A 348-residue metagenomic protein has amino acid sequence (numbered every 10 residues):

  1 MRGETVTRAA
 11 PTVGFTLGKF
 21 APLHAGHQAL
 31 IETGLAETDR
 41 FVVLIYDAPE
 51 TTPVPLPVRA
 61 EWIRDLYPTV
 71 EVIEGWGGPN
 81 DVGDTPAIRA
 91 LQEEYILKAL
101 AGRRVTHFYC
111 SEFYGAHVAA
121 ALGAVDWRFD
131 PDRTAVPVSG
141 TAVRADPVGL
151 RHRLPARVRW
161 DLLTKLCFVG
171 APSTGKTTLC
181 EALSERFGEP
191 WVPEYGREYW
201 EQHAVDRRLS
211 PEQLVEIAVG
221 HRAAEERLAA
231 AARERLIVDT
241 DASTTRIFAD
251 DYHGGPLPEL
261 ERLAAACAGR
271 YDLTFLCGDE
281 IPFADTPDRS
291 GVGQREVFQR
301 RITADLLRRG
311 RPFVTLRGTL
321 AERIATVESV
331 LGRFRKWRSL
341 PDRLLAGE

Functional and structural regions predicted by a protein language model:
M1-T164: Nucleotidyltransferase catalytic core that binds NTPs
V143, Y252-E322, R335, S339-A346: A glycine- and Lys/Arg-enriched "phosphate-lid" helix/loop adjacent to the NTP-binding pocket of small-molecule kinases
A171: P-loop (Walker A) phosphate-binding loop of NTP-binding proteins
G175: Conserved glycine(s) of the Walker
T178: Conserved Walker
E181-R227, V327: Conserved substrate/cofactor phosphate-moiety recognition/catalytic segment in nucleotide-dependent phosphotransferases
V205-L257: Conserved nucleotide-sensing/catalytic segment adjacent to the nucleotide-binding pocket in NTP-handling enzymes
